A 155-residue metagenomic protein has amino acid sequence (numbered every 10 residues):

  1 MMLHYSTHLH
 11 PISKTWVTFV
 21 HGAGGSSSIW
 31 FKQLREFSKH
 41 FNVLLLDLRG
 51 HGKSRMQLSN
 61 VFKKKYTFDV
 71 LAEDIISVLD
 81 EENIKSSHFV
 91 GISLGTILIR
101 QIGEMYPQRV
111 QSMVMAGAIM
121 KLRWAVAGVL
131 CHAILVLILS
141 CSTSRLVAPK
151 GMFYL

Functional and structural regions predicted by a protein language model:
M1-T18, K39-N42, D80, I84-K85: Alpha/beta-hydrolase fold catalytic core
F19-G22, S93: Glycine-rich His-Gly loop
G22-K32, V43: Serine-hydrolase catalytic-loop signature spanning alpha/beta hydrolases and amidase-signature enzymes
F31, I76, R100-E104: Short, hydrophobic alpha-helix immediately C-terminal to the catalytic nucleophile
R35, L44-V90, L94: Active-site loop/oxyanion-hole signature of alpha/beta-hydrolase fold enzymes
R100, E104-M105, R109-C141: Flexible "cap/lid" loop of the alpha/beta hydrolase fold
W124-V126, S142-L155: Conserved alpha/beta-hydrolase catalytic His-Asp/Glu region
